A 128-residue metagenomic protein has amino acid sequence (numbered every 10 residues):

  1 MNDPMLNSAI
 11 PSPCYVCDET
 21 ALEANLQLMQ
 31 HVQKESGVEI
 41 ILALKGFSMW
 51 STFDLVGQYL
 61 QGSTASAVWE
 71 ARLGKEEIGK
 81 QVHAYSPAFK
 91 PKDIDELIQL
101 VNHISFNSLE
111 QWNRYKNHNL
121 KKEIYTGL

Functional and structural regions predicted by a protein language model:
M1-C17: Generic N-terminal amphipathic, Lys/Arg-enriched alpha-helix
P4-M5, N25, G79, P87: Short secondary-structure boundary micro-motifs
L6-I10, Q30-Q33, S48-T52: A short alpha-helix capping/helix-coil boundary motif
Y15-V16, L26, L73, I124: Generic preference for hydrophobic/aromatic residues in regular secondary structure cores
N25-E35, L55, L73: A short, N-terminal amphipathic alpha-helix
V38-L128: Active-site-proximal beta-alpha core segment in soluble small-molecule metabolic enzymes
